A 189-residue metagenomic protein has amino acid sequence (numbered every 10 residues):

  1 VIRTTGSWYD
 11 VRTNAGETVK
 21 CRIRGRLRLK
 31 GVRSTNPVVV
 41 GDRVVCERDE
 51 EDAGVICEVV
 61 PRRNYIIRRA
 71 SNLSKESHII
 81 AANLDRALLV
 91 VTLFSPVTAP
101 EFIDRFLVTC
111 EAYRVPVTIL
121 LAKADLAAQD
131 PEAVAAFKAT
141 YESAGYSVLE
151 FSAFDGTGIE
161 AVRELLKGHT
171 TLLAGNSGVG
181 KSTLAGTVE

Functional and structural regions predicted by a protein language model:
V1-P100: N-terminal accessory targeting/assembly segments
G41, C110, A122: Residue-level signal for inorganic ion chemistry
R69, P100, Q129-P131, A161 (+1 more regions): Short, well-ordered secondary-structure micro-motifs
N83-V91, Y113-A124, A144-F151: Conserved beta-strand/loop subsegment of P-loop NTPase cores
L93-P96, A124-A128: Short histidine/acidic/glycine/proline-rich micro-motifs that form metal- and phosphate-coordinating active-site loops
E101-R114: Histidine-anchored nucleotide/phosphate-binding helix
L126-V179: Canonical P-loop GTPase G-domain recognition
K181-E189: A conserved segment at the C-terminal end of the G1
